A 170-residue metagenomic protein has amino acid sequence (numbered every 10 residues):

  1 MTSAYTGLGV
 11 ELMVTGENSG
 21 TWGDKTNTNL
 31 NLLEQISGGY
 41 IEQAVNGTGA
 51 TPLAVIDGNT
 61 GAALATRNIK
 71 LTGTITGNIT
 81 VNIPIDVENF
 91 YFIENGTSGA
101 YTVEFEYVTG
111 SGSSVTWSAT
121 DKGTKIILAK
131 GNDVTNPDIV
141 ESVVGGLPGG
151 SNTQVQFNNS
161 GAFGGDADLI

Functional and structural regions predicted by a protein language model:
M1-G9, G16-V103: Exposed extracellular interaction/assembly regions and N-terminal maturation sites
N18-D24, D121-G123, V134-N136: Extracellular interaction modules
L30-G39, G99-V108, S113, I126-G146 (+1 more regions): Short, surface-exposed terminal/edge motifs of secreted or surface/virion proteins that either
V45-G47, T120, V144: Sequence/structural signature of small/polar-enriched beta-strand/turn repeats that build beta-strand-rich repeat
D86-E88, T120-T124: Tight coil/turn sites that cap or link beta-strands
S118, S151-N152: Extracellular/luminal recognition modules and glycoprotein regions
Q154-N158: Small-residue hinge/turn detector
